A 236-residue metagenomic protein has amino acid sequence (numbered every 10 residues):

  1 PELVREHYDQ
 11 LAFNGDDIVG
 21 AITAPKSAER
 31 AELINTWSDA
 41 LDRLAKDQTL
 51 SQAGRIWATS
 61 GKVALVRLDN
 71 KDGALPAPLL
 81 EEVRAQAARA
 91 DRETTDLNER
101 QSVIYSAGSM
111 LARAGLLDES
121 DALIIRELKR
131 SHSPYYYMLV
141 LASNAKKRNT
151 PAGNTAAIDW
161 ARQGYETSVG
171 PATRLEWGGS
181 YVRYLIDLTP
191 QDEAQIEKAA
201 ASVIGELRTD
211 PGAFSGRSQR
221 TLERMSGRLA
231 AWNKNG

Functional and structural regions predicted by a protein language model:
P1, P25-D42, D72-A85, S109-D121 (+1 more regions): Helix-turn-helix repeat elements of alpha-solenoid scaffolds
E2-R5, L41-Q52, A85-N98, L123-S133 (+2 more regions): Solenoid-like repeat scaffolds
L3-I18, Q48-R67, T95-Y105, R130-V140 (+1 more regions): Generic helix N-cap/helix-start motif at coil->alpha-helix transitions
A24, A28, A74, A122 (+5 more regions): Surface-exposed, polar/charged faces of alpha-helical domains in mature secreted/periplasmic/lumenal proteins
G61, L68-I125, R130: Alpha-solenoid helical repeat scaffolds
A64-R67, L111, A145-R148, L185-I186 (+1 more regions): Residue at a conserved register position within TPR or TPR-like alpha-solenoid repeats
S102-E166, E176: Internal alpha-helical scaffold/solenoid segments in large eukaryotic proteins
Y184-G236: Long, ordered, amphipathic alpha-helical scaffolds
